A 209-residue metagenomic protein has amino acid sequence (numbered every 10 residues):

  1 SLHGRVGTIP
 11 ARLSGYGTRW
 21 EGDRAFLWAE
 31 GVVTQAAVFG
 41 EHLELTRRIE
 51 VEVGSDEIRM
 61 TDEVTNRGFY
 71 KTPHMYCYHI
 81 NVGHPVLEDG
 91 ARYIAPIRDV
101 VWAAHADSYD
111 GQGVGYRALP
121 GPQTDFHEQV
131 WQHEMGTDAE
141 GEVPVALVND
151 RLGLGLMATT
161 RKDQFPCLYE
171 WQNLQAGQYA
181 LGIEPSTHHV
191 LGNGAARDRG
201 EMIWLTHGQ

Functional and structural regions predicted by a protein language model:
L2-G54: Extended, loop-rich substrate-binding clefts of extracytoplasmic carbohydrate-active enzymes
I9, E30, E140-G141, L154 (+1 more regions): Membrane engagement elements in two modes
T18-A25, V51-S55, V86, L174-Q178 (+1 more regions): A short, structured loop/turn motif at beta-sheet edges
R24-W28, E44-T46, E57-R59, E142-P144 (+2 more regions): Intrinsic-disorder/low-complexity, polar/charged segments enriched in Ser/Thr/Lys/Arg/Asp/Glu/Gln
V33-I80, T206-Q209: Acidic, contiguous internal or C-terminal segments within carbohydrate-active enzymes that form a structured patch used
Y76, V82, E88, R199-T206: Targeting-peptide/extracellular-domain and disordered-appendage signature
G83-H84, E88-T160: Active-site/ligand-binding surface loops and adjacent short beta/alpha elements that line catalytic pockets across
R151-Q209: Active-site pocket scaffolds in enzymes
